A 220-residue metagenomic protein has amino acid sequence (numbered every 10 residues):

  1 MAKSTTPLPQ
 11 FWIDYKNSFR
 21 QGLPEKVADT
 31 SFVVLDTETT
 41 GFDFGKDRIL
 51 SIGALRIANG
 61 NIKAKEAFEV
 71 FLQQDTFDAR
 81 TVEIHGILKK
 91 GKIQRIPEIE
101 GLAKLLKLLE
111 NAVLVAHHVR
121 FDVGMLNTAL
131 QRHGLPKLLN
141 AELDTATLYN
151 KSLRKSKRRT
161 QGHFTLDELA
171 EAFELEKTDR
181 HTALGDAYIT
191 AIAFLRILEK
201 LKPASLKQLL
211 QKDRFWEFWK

Functional and structural regions predicted by a protein language model:
M1-L23, A172, I192-K220: Acidic two-metal-ion nuclease catalytic site recognized across multiple nuclease folds, prominently DnaQ/RNase D-T
K3-L139, H163-L175, H181: Conserved non-catalytic scaffold segment of RNase H-like nuclease domains
L138, R159, R180, L201-L206: Short conserved catalytic/interaction loops centered on acidic-Pro-aromatic/His motifs
L143-T160: Short alpha-helix plus adjacent loop in nuclease-associated cores
L153-K157, K177-A183: Short, glycine/charged-rich beta-strand-loop motifs at protein surfaces that mediate ligand recognition and catalysis
T182-A193: Acidic, divalent-metal-coordinating active-site segment for phosphoryl/phosphodiester hydrolysis, typified by short
